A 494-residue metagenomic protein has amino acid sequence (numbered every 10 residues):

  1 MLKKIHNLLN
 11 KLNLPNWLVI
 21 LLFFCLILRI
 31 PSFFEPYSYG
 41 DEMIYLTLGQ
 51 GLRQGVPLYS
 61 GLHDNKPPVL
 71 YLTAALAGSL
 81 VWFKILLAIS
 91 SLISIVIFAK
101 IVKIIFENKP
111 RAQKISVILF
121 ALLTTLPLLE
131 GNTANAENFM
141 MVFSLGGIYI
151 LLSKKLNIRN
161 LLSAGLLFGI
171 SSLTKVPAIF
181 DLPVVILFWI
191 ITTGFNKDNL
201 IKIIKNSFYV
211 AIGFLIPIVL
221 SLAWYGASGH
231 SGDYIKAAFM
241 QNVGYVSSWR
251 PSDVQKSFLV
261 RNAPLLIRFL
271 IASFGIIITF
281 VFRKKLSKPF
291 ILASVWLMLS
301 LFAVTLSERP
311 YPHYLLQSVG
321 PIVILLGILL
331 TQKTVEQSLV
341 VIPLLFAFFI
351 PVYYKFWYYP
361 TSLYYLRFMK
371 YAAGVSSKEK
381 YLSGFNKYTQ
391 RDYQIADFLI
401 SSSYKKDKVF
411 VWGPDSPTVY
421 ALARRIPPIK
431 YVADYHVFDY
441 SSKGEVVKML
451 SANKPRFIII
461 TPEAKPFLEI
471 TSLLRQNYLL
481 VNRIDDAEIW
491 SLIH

Functional and structural regions predicted by a protein language model:
M1-K11, D181-L215, V281-K285, I324 (+1 more regions): Perimembrane helix-loop-helix junctions
K4, I95-V96, P264-S294, M298 (+1 more regions): Hydrophobic, aromatic-rich transmembrane alpha-helices and their immediate juxtamembrane boundary segments
F23, I85-N108, I115, L122 (+1 more regions): Transmembrane-helix motifs of polytopic, lipid-linked glycan transferases
I97-K100, F139-L156, F168, W189 (+1 more regions): Specific aromatic-rich, kink-prone transmembrane helix
K103-F106, L145-S163, F195-K197, F269-P289 (+1 more regions): Membrane-interface transmembrane helices that cradle and orient dolichyl/undecaprenyl
N160-V176, L182-L187, I216, L297-L306: Membrane-interface alpha helices of multi-pass inner-membrane proteins
P177-A178, S228, F346-H494: Extracytoplasmic
F180, L301-V335: Hydrophobic/aromatic-rich transmembrane helices and adjacent perimembrane loops
